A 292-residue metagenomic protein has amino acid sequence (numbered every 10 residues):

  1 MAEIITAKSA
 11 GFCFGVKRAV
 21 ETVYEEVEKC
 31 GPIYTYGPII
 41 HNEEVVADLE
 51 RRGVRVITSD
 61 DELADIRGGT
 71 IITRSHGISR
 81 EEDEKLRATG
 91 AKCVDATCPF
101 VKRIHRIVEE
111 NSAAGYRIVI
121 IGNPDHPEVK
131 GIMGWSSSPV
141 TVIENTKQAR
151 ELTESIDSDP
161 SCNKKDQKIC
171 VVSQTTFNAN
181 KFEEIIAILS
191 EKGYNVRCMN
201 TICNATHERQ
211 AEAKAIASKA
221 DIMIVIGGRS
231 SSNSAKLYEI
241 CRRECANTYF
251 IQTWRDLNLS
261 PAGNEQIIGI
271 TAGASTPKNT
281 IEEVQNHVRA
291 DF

Functional and structural regions predicted by a protein language model:
M1-F292: The feature marks the mature, well-folded catalytic cores of soluble enzymes
